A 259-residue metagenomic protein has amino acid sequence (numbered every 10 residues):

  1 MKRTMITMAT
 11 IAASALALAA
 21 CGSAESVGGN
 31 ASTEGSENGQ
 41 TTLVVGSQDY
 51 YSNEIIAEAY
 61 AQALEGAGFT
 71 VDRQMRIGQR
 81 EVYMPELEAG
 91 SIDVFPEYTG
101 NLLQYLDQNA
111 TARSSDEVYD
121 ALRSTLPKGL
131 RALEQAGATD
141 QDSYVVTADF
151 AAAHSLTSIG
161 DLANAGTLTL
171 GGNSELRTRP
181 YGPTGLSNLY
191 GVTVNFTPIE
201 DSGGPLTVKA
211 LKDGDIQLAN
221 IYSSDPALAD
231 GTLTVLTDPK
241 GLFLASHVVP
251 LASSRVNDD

Functional and structural regions predicted by a protein language model:
A15-A20: C-terminal motif of bacterial Sec signal peptides marking the signal peptidase cleavage site
G22-E25: Bacterial signal peptide processing site
N38-S52, Y60, F69-Q74, G166-G172: Short, well-ordered beta-strand elements
Y51, R73-P85, N195-K209: Short helix-initiation/N-cap motifs at beta->coil->alpha
L106-L133, D215-L218, A227-K240: Ligand-binding "clamshell"
S115-L170, S254-N257: A conserved helix-loop-strand patch within extracytoplasmic ligand-binding domains of the periplasmic binding
G129-R131, A136-D140, S224-D259: Periplasmic-binding protein-like
T167-D238: Ligand-binding pocket segment of bilobal, Venus flytrap-like solute-binding proteins
